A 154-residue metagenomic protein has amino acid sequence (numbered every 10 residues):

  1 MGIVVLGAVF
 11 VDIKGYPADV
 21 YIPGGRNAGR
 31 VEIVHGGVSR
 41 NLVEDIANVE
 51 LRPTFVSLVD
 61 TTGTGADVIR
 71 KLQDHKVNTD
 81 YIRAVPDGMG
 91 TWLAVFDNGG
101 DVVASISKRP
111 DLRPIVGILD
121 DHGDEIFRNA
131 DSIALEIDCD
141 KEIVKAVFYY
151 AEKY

Functional and structural regions predicted by a protein language model:
M1-V56, G65-D67, W92: Glycine-rich phosphate/adenosyl-contacting loop at the front of the ribokinase-like
D12, T61, D140-K141: Glycine-rich nucleotide phosphate-binding loop and flanking beta-alpha elements of Rossmann-like dinucleotide-binding
I22-R26, N48-S132: Conserved N-terminal subdomain of the carbohydrate kinase-like
V31, S57, I82, L135-D140: Glycine- and other small-residue-rich loops at beta-strand/loop junctions that grip anionic moieties
V31-I33, K108-I115, L135, Y154: Short, flexible loop segments at the rims of nucleotide/cofactor-binding pockets, characterized by
V34-N41, V85, P114-L119, C139: Short secondary-structure boundary/capping elements
A130-Y154: Conserved beta-alpha-beta core of the PfkB/ribokinase-like small-molecule kinase fold
